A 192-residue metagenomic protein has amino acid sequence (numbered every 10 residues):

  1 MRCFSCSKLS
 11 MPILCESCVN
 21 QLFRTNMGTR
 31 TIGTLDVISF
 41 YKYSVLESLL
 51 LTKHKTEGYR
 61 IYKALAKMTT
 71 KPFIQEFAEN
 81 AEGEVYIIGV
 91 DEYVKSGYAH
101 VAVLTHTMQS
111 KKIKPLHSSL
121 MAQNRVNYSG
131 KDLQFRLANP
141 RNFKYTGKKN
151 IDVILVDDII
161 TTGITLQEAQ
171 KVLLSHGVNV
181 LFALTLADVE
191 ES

Functional and structural regions predicted by a protein language model:
C3-C6, C15-C18: Short cysteine-rich clusters marking metal-coordination/redox-active sites
S7-M11, L22: Cys/His-rich microdomains that often coordinate metals
E16-Y86, K95, S119-N150, A187-S192: Active-site-facing substrate-recognition patch
Q75, H106-S110, K171, S175: Short, well-ordered alpha-helices that flank and scaffold nucleotide-derived cofactor binding pockets
G89-V101: Glycine-rich phosphate-binding loops at beta-strand->alpha-helix junctions
L155-V156: Generic enzyme active-site microenvironment
T161-T162: Activation segment
Q167-S192: PRPP-dependent phosphoribosyltransferase catalytic core
